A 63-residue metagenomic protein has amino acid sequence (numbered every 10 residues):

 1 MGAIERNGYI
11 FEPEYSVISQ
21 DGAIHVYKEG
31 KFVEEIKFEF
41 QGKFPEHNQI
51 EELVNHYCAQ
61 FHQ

Functional and structural regions predicted by a protein language model:
M1-K31, E35-E39: N-terminal acidic leader/helix
K31-Q63: Mixed-charge, Lys/Arg-enriched low-complexity segments
